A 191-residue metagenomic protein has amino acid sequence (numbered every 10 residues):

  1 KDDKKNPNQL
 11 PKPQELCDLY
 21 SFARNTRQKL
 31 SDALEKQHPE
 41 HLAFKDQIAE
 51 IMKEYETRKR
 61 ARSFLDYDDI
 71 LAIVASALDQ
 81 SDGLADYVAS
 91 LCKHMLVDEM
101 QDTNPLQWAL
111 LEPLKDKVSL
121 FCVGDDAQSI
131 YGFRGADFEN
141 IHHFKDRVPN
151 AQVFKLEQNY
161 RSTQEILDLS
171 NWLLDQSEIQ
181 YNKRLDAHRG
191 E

Functional and structural regions predicted by a protein language model:
K1, R24-R27, Y55, S81 (+3 more regions): Conserved NTP-handling cores and scaffolds of large molecular machines
K1-E56, R60-R62, V153-K155, N159 (+1 more regions): ATP-hydrolysis module of ASCE/P-loop NTPase motor domains, specifically the Walker B Asp-Glu catalytic pair
D18-S21, A72, S76, E112 (+2 more regions): Generic alpha-helical structural context detector
L30, R62, L84-A85, Q180-R184: Short, polar/charged, Gly/Pro-enriched helix-capping and turn/loop motifs at alpha-helix termini and inter-helix linkers
P39-H143, Q158-S162: Conserved helicase NTPase motor core
D116, G190-E191: Short strand-connecting beta-turns/loops that link adjacent beta-strands
Q128-R189: Conserved coupling/interface region of RecA-like P-loop/ASCE motor cores
